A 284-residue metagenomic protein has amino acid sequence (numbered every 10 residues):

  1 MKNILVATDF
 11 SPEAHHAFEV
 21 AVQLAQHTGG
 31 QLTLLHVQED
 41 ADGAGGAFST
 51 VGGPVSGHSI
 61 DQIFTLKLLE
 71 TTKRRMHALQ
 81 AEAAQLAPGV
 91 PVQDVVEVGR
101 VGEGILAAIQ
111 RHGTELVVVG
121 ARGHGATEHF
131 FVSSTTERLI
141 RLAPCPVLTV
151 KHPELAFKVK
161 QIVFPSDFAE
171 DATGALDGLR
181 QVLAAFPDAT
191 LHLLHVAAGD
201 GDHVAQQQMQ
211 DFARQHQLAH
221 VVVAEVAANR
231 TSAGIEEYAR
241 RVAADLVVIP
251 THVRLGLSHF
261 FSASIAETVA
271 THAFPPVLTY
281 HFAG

Functional and structural regions predicted by a protein language model:
M1, G113-E115, T136, C145 (+2 more regions): Local beta-strand N-terminus motif with an aromatic residue
M1-S59, K158-E225, A244-L246: Small/aliphatic-rich secondary-structure junction motif
E13, E39-D42, L66, E70 (+4 more regions): Structural beta-alpha unit
G120-A121, P146-H152, P250, V277-H281: Short beta-strand elements of ligand-binding domains
A126-F131, L257-F261: Glycine/threonine-rich flexible loop motifs
V132-T135, Q206-Q208, F261-A266: Charged helix-capping and loop-helix junction motifs
T135, A143, Q217, A273-F274: Short, structured coil segments at secondary-structure junctions
